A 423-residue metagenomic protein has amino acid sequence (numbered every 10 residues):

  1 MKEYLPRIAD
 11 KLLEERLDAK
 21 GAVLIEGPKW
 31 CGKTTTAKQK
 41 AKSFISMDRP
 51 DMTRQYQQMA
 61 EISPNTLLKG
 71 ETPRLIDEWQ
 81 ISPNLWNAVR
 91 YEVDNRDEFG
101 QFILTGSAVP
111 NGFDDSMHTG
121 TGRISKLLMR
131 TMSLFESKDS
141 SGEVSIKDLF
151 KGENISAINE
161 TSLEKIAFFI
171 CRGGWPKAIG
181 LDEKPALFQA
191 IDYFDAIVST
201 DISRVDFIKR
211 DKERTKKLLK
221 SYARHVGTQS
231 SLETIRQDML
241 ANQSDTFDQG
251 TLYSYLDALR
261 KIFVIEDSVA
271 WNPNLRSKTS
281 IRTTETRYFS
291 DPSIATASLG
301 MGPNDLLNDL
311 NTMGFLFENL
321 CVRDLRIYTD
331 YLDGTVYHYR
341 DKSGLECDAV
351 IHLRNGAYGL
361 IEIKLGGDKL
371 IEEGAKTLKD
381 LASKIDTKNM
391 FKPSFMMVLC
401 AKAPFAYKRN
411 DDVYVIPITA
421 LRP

Functional and structural regions predicted by a protein language model:
M1-E14: N-terminal pre-Walker A segment at the start of P-loop NTPase domains
I25: Hydrophobic anchor at the beta1->P-loop junction of P-loop NTPases
K33-T34: Conserved lysine of the Walker
I45-P73: Short glycine-rich substrate-engagement loop in P-loop NTPases that contacts/grips substrate
W86-P110, H118: Conserved catalytic/switch belt of AAA+ P-loop NTPases
D114-T228: Interdomain motor-coupling "hinge/lid" segment immediately C-terminal to the ATP-binding subdomain of NTP-driven enzymes
I179-A357: Accessory nucleic acid-recognition modules appended to NTPase machines
A401-P423: Domain-level recognition of nuclease-like catalytic cores that cleave nucleotide substrates
